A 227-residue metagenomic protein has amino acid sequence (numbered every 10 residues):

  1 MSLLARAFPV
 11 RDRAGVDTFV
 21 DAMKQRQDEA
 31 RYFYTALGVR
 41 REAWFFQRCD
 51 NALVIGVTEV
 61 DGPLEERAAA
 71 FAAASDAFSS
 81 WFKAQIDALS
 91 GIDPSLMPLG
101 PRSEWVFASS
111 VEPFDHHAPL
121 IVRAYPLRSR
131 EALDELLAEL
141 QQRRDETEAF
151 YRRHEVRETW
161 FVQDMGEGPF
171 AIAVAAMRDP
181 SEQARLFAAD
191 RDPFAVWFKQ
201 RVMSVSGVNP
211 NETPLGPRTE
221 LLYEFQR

Functional and structural regions predicted by a protein language model:
M1-S2, Q47-C49, P113-A118: Short, flexible turn/loop "capping" segments at secondary-structure junctions
S2-P9, V57, P119-P126, I172-V174: Active-site-flanking beta-strand signature of metal-NTP-handling nucleotidyl enzymes and homologous cyclase-like
F8-Y32, L137-E139: N-terminal ordered "arm"
R13-F19, L64-A69, R130-E135, S181-R185: Short, conserved charged micro-motifs
D28-R40, T58-L99, D145-R157, A175-G216: An amphipathic, aromatic/His-enriched active-site/gating alpha helix that lines ligand/cofactor pockets
A36-L37, W44-D50, R152-H154, F161-E167: A short beta-turn/loop motif at secondary-structure boundaries
D93-P119: Surface-exposed beta-loop interaction hotspot
